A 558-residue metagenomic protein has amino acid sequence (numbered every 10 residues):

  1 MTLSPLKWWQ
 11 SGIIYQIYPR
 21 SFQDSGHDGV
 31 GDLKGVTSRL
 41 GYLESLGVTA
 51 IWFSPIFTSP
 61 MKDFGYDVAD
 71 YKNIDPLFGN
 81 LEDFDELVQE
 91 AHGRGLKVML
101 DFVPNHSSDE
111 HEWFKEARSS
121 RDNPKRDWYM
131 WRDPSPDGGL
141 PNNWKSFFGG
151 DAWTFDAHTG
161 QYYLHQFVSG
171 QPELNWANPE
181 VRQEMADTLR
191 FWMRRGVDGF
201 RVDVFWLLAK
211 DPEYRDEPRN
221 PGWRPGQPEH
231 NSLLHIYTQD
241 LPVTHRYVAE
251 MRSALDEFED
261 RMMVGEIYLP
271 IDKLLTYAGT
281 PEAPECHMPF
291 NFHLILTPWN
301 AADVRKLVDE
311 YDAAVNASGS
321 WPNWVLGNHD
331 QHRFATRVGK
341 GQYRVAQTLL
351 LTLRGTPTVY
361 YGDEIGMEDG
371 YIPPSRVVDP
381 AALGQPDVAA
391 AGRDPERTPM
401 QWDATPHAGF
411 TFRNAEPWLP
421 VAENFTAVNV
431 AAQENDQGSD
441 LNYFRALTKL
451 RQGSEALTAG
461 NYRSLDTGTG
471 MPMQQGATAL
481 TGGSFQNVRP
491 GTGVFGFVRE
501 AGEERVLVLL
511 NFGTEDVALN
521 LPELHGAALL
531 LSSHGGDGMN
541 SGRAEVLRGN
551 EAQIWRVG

Functional and structural regions predicted by a protein language model:
M1-L6, G476-T478, G558: Basic/polar N-terminal segments that are highly enriched at the extreme N-terminus, encompassing both cleavable
T2-R190, R194, L207-P270, M400: Acidic/aromatic-lined carbohydrate-recognition and catalytic surfaces of CAZymes acting on diverse glycans
W8-Q10, E213-D240, R246-F258, M262 (+5 more regions): Loop/helix patches that line or flank the sugar-binding groove of alpha-linked glycan CAZymes
I51, F200-V202: Hydrophobic residues within beta-strands of alpha/beta enzymes
M61-G65, L275-E282, R499, E545: Short glycine-biased active-site loop of nucleotidyltransferases that positions the nucleotide triphosphate and helps
E515-G535: Beta-strand-rich binding/interaction modules
S541-G558: C-terminal beta-strand-rich structural cap/linker in extracellular carbohydrate-active enzymes
